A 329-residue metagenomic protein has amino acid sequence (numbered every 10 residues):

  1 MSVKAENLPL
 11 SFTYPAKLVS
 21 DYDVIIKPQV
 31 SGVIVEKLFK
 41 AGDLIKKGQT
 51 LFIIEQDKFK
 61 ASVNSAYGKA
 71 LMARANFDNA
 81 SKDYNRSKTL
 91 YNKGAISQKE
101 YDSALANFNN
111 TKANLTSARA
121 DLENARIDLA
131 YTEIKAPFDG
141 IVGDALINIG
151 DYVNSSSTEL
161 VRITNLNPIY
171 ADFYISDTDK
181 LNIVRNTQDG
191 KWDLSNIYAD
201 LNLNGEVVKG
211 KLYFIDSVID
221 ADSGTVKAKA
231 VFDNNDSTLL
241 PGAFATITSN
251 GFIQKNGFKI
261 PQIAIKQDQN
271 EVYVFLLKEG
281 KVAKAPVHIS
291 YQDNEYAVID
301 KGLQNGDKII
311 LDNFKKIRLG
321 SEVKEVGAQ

Functional and structural regions predicted by a protein language model:
M1-S31, V207-K209, Y213-F214: N-terminal beta-strand block that forms a small beta-sandwich/beta-barrel module immediately after a flexible targeting
V3, L10-T13, K27-S155, D179-N182: Amphipathic alpha-helical coiled-coil/rod segments that serve as protein-protein coupling scaffolds
V35-F39, L44, D144-I147, V231-S237 (+3 more regions): Short histidine-centered loop motifs in beta-beta connectors
D43, Q49, N148-D151, S157-T158 (+4 more regions): Structural motif
D144, N204-Y273: Structural microfeature recognizing short secondary-structure transition sites
F173-D177, N182-K209, D220: Low-complexity, intrinsically disordered, polar/proline/glycine/glutamine-rich protein-protein interaction regions
K191-L203, I247, Y273-L277, E325: Short conserved beta-strand and strand-loop elements enriched in small hydrophobics with frequent Asp/Gly
Q267-Q329: Short alpha-helical boundary/capping segments at helix-coil junctions
